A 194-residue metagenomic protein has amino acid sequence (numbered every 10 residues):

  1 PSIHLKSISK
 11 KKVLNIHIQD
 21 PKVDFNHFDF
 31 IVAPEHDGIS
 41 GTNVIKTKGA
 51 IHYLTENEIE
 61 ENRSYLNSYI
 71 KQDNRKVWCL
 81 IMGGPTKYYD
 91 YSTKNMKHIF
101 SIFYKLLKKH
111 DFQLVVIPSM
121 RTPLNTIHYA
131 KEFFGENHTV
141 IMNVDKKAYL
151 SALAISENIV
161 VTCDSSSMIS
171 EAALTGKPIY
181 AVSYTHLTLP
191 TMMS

Functional and structural regions predicted by a protein language model:
S2-I16: Glycosyltransferases and closely related glycan-assembly transferases that use nucleotide-activated donors
K10-V13, F112, K177: A short helix->loop->beta-strand "cap" motif at the edges of active sites that frequently abuts
N15-Q19, P34, V182-S183: Short beta-strand elements of ligand-binding domains
F25-S92: A nucleotide-sugar donor-handling region in carbohydrate enzymes
P85-I117: Conserved catalytic-core segment of nucleotide-activated headgroup transferases in glycan assembly
D111-K146: Catalytic donor nucleotide-activated moiety binding site of glycosyltransferases and closely related
Y149-Y184: A donor-sugar binding/catalytic signature common to diverse glycosyltransferases and related nucleotide-sugar
H186-S194: Single conserved hydrophobic/aromatic residue that forms the stacking wall/gate of nucleotide- or nucleobase-binding
